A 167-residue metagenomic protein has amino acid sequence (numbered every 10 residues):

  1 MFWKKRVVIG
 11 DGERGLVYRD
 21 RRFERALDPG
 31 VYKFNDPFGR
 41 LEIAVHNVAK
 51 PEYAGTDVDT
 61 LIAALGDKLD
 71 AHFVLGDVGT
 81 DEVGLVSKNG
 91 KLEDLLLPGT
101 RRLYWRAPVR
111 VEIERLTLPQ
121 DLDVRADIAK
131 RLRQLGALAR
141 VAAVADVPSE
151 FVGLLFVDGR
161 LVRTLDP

Functional and structural regions predicted by a protein language model:
M1-P167: N-terminal hydrophobic membrane-entry segments
